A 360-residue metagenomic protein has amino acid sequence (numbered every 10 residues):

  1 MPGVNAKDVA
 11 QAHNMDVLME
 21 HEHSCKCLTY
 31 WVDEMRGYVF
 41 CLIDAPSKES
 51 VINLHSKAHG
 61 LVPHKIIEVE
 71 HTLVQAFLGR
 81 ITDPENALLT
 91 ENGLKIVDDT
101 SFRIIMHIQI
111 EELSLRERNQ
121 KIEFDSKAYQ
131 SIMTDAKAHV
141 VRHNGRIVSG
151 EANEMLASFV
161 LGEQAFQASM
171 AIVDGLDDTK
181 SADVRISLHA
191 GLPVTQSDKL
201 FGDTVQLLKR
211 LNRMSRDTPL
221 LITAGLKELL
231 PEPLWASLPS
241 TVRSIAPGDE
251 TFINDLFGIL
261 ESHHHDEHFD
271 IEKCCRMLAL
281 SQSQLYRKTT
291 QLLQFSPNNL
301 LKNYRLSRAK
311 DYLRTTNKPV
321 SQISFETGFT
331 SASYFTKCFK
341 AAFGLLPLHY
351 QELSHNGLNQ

Functional and structural regions predicted by a protein language model:
M1-H21, A76-I105, E112-L115: Short S/T/G/P-rich N-terminal loop/turn motif that feeds into the first structured element of a domain
P2-K26, E123-V141: Short amphipathic alpha-helical segments
K95-Q164: Catalytic NTP-binding/metal-coordinating core of nucleotidyl cyclase/transferase enzymes
K127-N144, L156-L192, D203-R216: Alpha-helical scaffold within the catalytic cores of cyclic-nucleotide enzymes
V184-L192, S215-S240: A short beta-strand->alpha-helix segment at the C-terminal rim of the class III nucleotidyl cyclase catalytic domain
L256-F269, T289, L293, K310-P319 (+2 more regions): Basic, amphipathic alpha-helical hairpins
I271-L300, S324-H349: Basic/polar phosphate-binding segments, predominantly the helix-turn-helix DNA-binding elements of transcriptional
Q291-T330, L353-Q360: Terminal helix-turn-helix DNA-binding modules in bacterial transcription factors
